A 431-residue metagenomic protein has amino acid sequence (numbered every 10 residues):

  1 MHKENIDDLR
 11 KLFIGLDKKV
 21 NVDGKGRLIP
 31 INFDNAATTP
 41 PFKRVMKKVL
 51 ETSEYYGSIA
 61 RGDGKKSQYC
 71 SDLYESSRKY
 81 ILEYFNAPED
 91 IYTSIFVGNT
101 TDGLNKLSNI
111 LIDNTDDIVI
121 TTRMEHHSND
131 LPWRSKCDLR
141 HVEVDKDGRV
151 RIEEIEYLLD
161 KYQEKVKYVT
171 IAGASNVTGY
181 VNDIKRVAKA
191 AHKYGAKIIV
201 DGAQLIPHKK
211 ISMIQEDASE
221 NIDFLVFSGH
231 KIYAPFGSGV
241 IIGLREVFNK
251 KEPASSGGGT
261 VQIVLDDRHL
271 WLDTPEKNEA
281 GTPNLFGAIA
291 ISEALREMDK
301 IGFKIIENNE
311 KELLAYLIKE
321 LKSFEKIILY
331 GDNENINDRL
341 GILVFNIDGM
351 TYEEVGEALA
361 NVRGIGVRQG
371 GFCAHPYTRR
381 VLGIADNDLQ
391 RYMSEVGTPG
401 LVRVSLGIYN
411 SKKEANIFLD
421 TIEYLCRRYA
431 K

Functional and structural regions predicted by a protein language model:
M1-K431: Pyridoxal 5′-phosphate
